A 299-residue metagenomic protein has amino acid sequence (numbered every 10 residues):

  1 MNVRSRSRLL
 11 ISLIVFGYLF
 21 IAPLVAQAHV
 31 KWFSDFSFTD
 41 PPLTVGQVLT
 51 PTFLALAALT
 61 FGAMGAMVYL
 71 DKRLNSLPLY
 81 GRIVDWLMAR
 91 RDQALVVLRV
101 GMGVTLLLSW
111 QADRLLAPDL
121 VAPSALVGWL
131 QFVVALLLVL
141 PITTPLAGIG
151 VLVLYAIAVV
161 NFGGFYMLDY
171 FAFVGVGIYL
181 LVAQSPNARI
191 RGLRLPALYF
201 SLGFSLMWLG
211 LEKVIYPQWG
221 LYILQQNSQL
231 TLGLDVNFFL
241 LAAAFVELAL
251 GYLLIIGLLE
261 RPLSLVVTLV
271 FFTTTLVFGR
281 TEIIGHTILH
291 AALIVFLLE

Functional and structural regions predicted by a protein language model:
M1-A28: N-terminal secretory/membrane targeting signals
L24-Q218, L234-F245, I256-E299: Extended, low-polarity transmembrane helix blocks
L221: Active-site lumenal/periplasmic loops and adjacent helix-entry segments of GT-C-fold, multi-pass membrane
Q225-D235: Active-site-proximal inter-transmembrane loops
G251: Conformational-control "hinges and anchors"
